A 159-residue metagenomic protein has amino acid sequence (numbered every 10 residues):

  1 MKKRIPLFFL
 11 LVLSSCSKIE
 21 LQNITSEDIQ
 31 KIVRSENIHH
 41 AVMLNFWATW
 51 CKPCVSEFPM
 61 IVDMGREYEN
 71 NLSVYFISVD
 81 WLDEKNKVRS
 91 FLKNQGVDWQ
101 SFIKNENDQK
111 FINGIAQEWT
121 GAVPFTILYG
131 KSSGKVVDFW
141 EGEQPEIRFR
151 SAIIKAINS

Functional and structural regions predicted by a protein language model:
R4-L13: Sec-dependent N-terminal signal peptides
L21-A41: A short beta-strand-turn-helix
N23-I24, S101-K104: Short acidic-hydrophobic, aromatic-tinged amphipathic segments that line or gate anion-handling sites
H40-V42, F46-W50, W81, A122: Short pre-active-site segment immediately N-terminal to redox-active cysteine/selenocysteine motifs in thiol-based
F46-M60: Conserved redox-active cysteine motifs that mediate thiol-disulfide chemistry, especially di-cysteine Cys-X(1-2)-Cys
F58-Q95, D108-N113: Structural microenvironment flanking redox-active thiols in thiol-disulfide oxidoreductases
E106-A152: Thiol/disulfide oxidoreductase modules built on the thioredoxin-like
